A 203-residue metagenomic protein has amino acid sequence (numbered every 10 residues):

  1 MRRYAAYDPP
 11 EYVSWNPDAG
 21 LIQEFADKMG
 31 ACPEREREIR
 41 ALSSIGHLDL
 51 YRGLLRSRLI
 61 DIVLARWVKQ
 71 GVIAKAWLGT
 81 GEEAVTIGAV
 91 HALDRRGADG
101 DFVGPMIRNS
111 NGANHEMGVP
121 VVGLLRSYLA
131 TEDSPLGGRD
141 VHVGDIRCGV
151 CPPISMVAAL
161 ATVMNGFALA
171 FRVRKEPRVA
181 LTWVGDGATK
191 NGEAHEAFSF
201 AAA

Functional and structural regions predicted by a protein language model:
M1-R108, H115: N-terminal amphipathic, basic-rich helices that act as targeting or association modules
I62-A203: Cofactor-binding active-site loop characterized by glycine-rich and histidine/acidic residues
